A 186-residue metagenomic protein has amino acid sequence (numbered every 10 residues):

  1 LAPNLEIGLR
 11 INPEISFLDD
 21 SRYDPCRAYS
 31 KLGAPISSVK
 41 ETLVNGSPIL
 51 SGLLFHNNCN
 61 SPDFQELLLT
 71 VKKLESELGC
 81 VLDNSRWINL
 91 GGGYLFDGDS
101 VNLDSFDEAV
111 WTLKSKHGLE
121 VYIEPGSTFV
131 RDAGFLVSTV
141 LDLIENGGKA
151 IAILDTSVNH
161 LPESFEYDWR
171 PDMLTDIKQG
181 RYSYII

Functional and structural regions predicted by a protein language model:
L1-W87, D99, A109, G118 (+1 more regions): Active-site-proximal beta-alpha core segment in soluble small-molecule metabolic enzymes
A2, D24, G46-S47, N89 (+3 more regions): Solvent-exposed alpha-helices and their adjacent loops that cap or buttress functional pockets in soluble metabolic
I11-I15, N57-C59, Y94-F96, S127-F129 (+1 more regions): Active-site-proximal loop/turn and secondary-structure-junction residues that shape catalytic pockets, frequently
V39-E41, P62, D97, V130 (+2 more regions): A broad, structure-centric signal for solvent-exposed, well-ordered loop/edge residues that line or flank functional
F55, L90-G92, I123-P125: Conserved beta-strand positions
D63-L69, D97-E108, D132-D142: Short glycine/threonine-rich loop-to-helix capping motif typified by GTGT followed within a few residues by an Asp-Pro
A109, E120-I186: Charged (often Lys/Glu-rich) extended helix/loop segments that serve as interaction or gating elements
